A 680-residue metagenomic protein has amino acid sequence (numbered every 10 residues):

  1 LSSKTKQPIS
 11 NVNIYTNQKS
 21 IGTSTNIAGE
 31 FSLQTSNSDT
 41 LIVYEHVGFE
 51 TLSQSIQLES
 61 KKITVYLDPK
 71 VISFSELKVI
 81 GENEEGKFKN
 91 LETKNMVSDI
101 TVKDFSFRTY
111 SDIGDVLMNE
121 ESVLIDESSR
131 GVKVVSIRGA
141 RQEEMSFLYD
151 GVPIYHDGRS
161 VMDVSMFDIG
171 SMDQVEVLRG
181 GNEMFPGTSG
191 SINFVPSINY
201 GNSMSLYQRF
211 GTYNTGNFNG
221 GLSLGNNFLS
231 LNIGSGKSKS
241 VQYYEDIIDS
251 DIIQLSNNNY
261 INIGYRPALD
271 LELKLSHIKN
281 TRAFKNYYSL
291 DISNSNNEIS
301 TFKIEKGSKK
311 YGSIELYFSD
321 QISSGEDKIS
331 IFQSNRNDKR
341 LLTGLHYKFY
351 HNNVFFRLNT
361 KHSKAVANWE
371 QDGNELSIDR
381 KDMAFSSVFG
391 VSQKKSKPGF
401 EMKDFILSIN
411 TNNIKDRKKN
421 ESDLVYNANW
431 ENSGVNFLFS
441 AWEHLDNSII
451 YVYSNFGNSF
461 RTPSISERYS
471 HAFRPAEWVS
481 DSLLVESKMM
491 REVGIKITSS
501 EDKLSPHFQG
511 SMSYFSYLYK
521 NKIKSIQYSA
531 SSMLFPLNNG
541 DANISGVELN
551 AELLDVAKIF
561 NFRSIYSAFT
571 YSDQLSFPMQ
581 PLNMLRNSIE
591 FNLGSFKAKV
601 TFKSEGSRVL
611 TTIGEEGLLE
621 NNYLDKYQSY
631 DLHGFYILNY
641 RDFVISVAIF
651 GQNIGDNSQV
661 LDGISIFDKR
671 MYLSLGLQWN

Functional and structural regions predicted by a protein language model:
K4-T5, V12-Y15, E45-F49, E59-D104 (+1 more regions): Short, acidic, small-residue-rich periplasmic hinge/interaction motif at the N-terminus of Gram-negative outer-membrane
F31-S32, V152-G180: Short acidic/polar hinge/loop motifs at secondary-structure boundaries that mediate gating or recognition
I63-Y66, M166-S203: A beta-strand signature from Gram-negative outer-membrane beta-barrel systems, especially the internal plug domain
G114-P153, D173: Extracytoplasmic beta-strand/coil segments of soluble accessory domains associated with Gram-negative outer-membrane
G201, G221-N297: Periplasmic-side early beta-strands and strand-to-turn transitions of outer-membrane beta-barrels
N227-L229, I322-D327, K364, V452-G457 (+5 more regions): Membrane-embedded beta-barrel scaffold of Gram-negative outer-membrane proteins
D249-D251, D291, E326-D327, N368-W369 (+7 more regions): Outer-membrane beta-barrel domain signature, especially the mid-to-C-terminal portions of large Gram-negative OMP
N257-L269, F389-K394, D404, N436-W442 (+5 more regions): Conserved C-terminal beta-signal and adjacent last beta-strands/turns of outer-membrane beta-barrel proteins
